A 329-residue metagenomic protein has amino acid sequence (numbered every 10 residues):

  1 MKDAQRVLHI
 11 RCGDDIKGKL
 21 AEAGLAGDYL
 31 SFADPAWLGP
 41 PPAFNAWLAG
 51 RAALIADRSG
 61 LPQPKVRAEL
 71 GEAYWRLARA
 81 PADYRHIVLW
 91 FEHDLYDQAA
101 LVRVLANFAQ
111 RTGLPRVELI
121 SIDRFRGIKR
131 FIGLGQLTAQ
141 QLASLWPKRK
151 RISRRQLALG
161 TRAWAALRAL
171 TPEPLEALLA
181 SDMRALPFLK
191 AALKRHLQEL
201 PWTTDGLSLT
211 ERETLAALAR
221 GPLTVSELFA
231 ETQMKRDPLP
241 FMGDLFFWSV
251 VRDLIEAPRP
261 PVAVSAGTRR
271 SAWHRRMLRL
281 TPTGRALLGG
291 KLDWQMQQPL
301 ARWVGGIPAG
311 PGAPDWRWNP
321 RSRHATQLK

Functional and structural regions predicted by a protein language model:
M1-K65: A structured, charge-rich N-terminal accessory region that forms the first stable segment of a protein and links
G60-Q110: Long, hydrophobic/aromatic-enriched structural stretches that serve as scaffold segments
L119-S144: Short, conserved secondary-structure transition motifs
A139-A219: A conserved mid-domain beta-alpha-beta active-site/ligand-binding segment of alpha/beta enzyme cores
R212, Q233-G267, G284, K291 (+1 more regions): Charge-enriched amphipathic alpha-helical scaffolds
A217-E227: Short capping segments at the starts of secondary-structure elements
E227-Q233: A short acidic, leucine-rich amphipathic alpha-helix
W273-T326: Short, amphipathic alpha-helical interaction segments positioned at domain boundaries
